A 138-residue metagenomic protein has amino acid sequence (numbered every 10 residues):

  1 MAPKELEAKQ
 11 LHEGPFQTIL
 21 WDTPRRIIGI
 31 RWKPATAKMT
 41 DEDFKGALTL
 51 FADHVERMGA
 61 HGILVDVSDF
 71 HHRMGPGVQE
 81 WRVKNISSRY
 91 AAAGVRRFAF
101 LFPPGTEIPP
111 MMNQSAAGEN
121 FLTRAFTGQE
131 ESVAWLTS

Functional and structural regions predicted by a protein language model:
A2-S138: Amphipathic, Lys/Arg-enriched alpha-helical "gate/interface" segment within cytosolic domains that mediates
